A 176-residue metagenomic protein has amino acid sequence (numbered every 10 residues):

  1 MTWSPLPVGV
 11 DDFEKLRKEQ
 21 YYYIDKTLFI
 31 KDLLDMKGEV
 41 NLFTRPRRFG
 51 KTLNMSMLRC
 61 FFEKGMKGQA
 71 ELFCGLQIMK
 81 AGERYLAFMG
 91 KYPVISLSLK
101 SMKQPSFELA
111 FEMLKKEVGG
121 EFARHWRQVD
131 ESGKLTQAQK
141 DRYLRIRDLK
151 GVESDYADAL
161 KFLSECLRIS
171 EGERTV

Functional and structural regions predicted by a protein language model:
M1-G65, Q69-A81: Walker A/P-loop-proximal flanking segment of P-loop NTPase domains
G9, E14, C60-V129: P-loop NTPase motor core
K18, S98-Q104, L144-L149: Charged, low-complexity surface segments at secondary-structure and domain boundaries
Y21-Y22, S106-A110, L114, V152-L160: Phosphate/oxyanion-binding active-site loops and adjacent basic polyanion-contact surfaces
D32-M36, F61, E117, E121 (+1 more regions): Generic, well-ordered alpha-helical scaffold segments in large soluble proteins
E39, K91-P93, R174-V176: The start of beta-strands in P-loop NTPase/AAA+ ATPase cores
H125-V176: Mid-core helix/loop region of P-loop NTP-binding domains shared across ATPases and GTPases
